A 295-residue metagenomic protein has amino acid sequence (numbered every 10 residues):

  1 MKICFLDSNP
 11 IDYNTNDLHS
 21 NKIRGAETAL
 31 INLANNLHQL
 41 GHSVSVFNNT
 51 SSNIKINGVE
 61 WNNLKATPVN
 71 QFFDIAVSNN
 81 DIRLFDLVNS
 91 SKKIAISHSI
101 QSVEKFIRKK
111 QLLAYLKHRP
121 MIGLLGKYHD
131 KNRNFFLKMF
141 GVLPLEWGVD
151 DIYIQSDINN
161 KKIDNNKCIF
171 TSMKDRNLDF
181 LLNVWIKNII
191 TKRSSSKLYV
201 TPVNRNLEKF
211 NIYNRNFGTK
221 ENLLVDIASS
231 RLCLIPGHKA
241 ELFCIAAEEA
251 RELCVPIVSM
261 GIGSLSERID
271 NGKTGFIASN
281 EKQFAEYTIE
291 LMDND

Functional and structural regions predicted by a protein language model:
S45-H118: Extended catalytic core of nucleotide-activated donor transferases of GT-like folds
K105-I107, N134, L143-N165: Acidic anion/phosphate-binding donor-loop and adjacent secondary structure in glycosyltransferase catalytic cores
D151, N160-F217: Conserved catalytic-core segment of nucleotide-activated headgroup transferases in glycan assembly
D179, L224, A247-E252, S266-E267: Short alpha-helical segment that forms part of, or immediately flanks, the ligand-binding pocket in carbohydrate-active
A228-L242, V255: Acidic donor-binding loop of glycosyltransferase active sites
E241-C244, R251, G261-I262: Short glycine/acidic-rich beta->alpha loop that forms part of the nucleotide-sugar donor binding site in diverse
I262-G272, F276-I277: Short acidic/histidine- and often glycine-rich active-site loop of Leloir-type glycosyltransferases that engages
F276, N280-D295: C-terminal "capping" alpha-helix adjacent to the active site of nucleotide-linked donor transferases in cell-envelope
